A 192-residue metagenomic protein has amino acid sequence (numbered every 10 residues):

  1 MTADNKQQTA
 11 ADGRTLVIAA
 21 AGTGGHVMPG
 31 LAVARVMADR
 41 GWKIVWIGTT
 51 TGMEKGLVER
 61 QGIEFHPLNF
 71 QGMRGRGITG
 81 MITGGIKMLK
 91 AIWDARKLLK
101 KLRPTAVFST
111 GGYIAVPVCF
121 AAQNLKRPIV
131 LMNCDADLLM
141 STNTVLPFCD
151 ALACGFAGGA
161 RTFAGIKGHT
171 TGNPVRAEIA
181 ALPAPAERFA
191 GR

Functional and structural regions predicted by a protein language model:
T2-R14, P183-R192: Nucleotide-sugar donor-binding and catalytic loop/hinge architecture of NDP-sugar-dependent glycosyltransferases
A11-A21, A38-K90, D94-R96, H169-N173: Conserved nucleotide-sugar phosphate-binding/catalytic loop shared by glycosyltransferases and other
I18-H26, A106-S109: Short, glycine-rich nucleotide/cofactor-binding loops
T23-G24, M28, G112-I114, A136-D137: Residue-level detector of alpha-helix initiation sites
H26-M37: Short amphipathic alpha-helix
R35, G56, F120, T142-N143: Alpha-helical segments flanking ligand/cofactor-binding loops in enzyme cores
K43, M53, E64, Q123-F189: Active-site-proximal region of nucleotide-activated glycan assembly enzymes, centered on histidine/acidic-rich loops
D94-V107, A115-V130, N143-A151: Glycosyltransferases and closely related glycan-assembly transferases that use nucleotide-activated donors
